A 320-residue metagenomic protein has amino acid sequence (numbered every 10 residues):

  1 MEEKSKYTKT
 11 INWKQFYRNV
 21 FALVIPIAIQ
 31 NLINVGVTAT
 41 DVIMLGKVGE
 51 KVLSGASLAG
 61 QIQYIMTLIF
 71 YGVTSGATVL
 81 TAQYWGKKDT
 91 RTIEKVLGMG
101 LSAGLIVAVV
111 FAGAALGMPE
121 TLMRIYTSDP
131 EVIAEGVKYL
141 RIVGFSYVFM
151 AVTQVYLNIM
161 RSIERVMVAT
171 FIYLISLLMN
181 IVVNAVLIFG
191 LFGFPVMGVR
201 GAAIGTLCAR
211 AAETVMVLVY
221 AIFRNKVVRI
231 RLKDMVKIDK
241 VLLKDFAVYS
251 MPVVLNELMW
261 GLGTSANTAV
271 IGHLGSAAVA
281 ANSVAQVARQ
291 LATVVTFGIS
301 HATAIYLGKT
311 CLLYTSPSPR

Functional and structural regions predicted by a protein language model:
M1-V24, T81-S146, F194-S250, L307-R320: Short alpha-helical transmembrane segments in multi-pass integral membrane proteins
R18-T78, A82, V248-I271: Signature of the first transmembrane helix
I25, I62, S102, I106 (+6 more regions): Hydrophobic residues within alpha-helical transmembrane segments of multi-pass solute transporters/permease subunits
A28, L32, G36, L105-G117 (+10 more regions): Generic alpha-helical transmembrane segments of integral inner-membrane proteins, especially permease/transport modules
L32, G36-S54, M123-P130, V186-M197 (+2 more regions): Helix-terminus/linker motif at the lipid-water interface of multi-pass membrane proteins
D41, A77, M118-P119, Y156 (+4 more regions): Hydrophobic/aromatic residues in alpha-helical transmembrane segments
L53-G113, M150-A169, T268, A281-S316: Small-residue-rich hydrophobic transmembrane alpha-helices
R210-T214, S250, V254, L258 (+1 more regions): Hydrophobic transmembrane alpha-helical segments of multi-pass transport and channel proteins
